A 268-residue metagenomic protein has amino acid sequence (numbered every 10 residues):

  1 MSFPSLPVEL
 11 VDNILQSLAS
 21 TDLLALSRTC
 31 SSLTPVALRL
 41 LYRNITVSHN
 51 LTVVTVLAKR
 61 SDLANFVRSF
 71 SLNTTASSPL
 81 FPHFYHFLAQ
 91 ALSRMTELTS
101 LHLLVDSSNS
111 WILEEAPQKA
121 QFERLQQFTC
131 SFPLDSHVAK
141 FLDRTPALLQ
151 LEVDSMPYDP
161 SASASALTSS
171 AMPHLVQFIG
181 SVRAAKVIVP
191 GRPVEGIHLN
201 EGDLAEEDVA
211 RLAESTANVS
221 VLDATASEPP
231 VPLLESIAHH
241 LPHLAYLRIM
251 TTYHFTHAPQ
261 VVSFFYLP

Functional and structural regions predicted by a protein language model:
M1-S32, S93: N-terminal Skp1-binding subsegment of the F-box domain
F3, N50-D62, T75-T216: Leucine-rich repeat
P4, L26, L80-F84, A205 (+2 more regions): A conditional alpha-helix N-cap/helix-loop micro-motif detector
V8, L23-L41, N50-A58: Short helix-loop-helix/strand-helix junction enriched in hydrophobic and basic residues
I45-V54, S78-F81, A226-V231, F255-A258: Acidic-and-aromatic substrate-binding clefts and catalytic sites of carbohydrate-active enzymes
F70: Conserved, mostly hydrophobic/aromatic
A184-K186, D203-A205, E228-V231, T252-H257: Short, catalytically relevant binding-site loops at active-site mouths
S236-P268: Leucine-rich solenoid repeat modules
